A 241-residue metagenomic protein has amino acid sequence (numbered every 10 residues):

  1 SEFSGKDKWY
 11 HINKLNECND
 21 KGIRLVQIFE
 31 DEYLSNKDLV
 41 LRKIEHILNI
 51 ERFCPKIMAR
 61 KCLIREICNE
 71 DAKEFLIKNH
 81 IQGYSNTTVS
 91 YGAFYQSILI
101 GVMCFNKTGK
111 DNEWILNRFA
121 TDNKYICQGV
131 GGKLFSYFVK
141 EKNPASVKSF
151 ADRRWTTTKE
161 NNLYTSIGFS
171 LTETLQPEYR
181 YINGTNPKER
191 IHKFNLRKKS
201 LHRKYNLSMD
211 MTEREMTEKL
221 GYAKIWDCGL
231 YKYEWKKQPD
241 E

Functional and structural regions predicted by a protein language model:
S1-N13, T108: Short beta-strand-loop-alpha-helix junction that forms the active-site gateway of nucleic-acid-processing nucleases
S4-G5, E32-K37, R153-T156: Acidic-and-aromatic substrate-binding clefts and catalytic sites of carbohydrate-active enzymes
N13-E17, K43, L134, F138: A general structural detector for well-ordered alpha-helical segments in enzyme core domains, enriched
N16-N69: Basic, glycine-rich
I23, N143-S146: Short, high-confidence coil segments that cap the C-terminus of an alpha-helix and link into the following beta-strand
L25, E215-M216: Long C-terminal interaction/binding lobes of large macromolecular proteins
C54-N143, A151-N162, S166-I167, L171-E173 (+2 more regions): A conserved beta-strand-loop-helix scaffold within acyl/acetyltransferase catalytic domains
R154, T158-S208: Acidic, glycine-rich loop-and-strand cores that form catalytic or ligand-binding grooves in diverse globular domains
